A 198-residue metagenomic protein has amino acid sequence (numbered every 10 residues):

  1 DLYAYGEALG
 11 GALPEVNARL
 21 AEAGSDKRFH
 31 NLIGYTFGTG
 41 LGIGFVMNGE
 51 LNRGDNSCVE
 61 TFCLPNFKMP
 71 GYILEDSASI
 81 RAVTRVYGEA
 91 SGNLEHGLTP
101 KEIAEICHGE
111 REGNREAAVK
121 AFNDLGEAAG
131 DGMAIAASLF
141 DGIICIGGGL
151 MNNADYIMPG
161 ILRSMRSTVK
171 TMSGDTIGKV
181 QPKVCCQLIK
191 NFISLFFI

Functional and structural regions predicted by a protein language model:
D1-Y72: Phosphate-binding/catalytic loop of phosphoryl-transfer enzymes
A18-D26, N66-I198: ATP-binding/phosphotransfer module of carbohydrate and carboxylate kinases, centering on a glycine-rich
